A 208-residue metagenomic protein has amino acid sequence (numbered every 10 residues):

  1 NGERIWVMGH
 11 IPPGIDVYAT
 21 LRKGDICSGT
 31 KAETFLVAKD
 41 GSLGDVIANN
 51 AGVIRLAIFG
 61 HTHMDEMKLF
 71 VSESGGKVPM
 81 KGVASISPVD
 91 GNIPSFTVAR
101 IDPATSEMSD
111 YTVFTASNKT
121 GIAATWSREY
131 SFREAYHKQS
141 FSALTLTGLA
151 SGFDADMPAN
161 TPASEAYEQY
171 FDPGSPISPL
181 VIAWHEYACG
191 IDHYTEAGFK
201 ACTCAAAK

Functional and structural regions predicted by a protein language model:
N1-E3, P13, D45, M64-K208: Metal-dependent phosphoesterase/phosphodiesterase active-site architecture
G2-I54: Active-site-proximal segments of metal-dependent phosphoesterases and phosphodiesterases across multiple
L56-A57, H61: Functionally important transmembrane alpha-helices
